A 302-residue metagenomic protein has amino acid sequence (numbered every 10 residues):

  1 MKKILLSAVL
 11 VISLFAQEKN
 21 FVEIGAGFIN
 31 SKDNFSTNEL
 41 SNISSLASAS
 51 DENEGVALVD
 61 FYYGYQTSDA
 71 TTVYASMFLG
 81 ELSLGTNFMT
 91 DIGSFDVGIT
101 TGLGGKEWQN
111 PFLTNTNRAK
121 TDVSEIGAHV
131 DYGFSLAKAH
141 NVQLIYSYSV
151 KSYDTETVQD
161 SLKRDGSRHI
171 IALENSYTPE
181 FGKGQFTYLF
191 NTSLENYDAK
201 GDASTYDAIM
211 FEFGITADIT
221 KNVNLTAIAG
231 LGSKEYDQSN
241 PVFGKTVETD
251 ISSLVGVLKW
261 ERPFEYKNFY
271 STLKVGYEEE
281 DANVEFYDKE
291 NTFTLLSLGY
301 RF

Functional and structural regions predicted by a protein language model:
Q17-A70: Outer-membrane beta-barrel initiation region
F21-G27, Y62, Y74-F78, G98-G102 (+5 more regions): Transmembrane beta-strands of outer-membrane beta-barrel proteins
I29-D33, A70, G80-L82, G104-W108 (+4 more regions): Sequence/structural signature of outer-membrane beta-barrel proteins
L46-A49, L113-K120, E125-G127, D154-G166 (+5 more regions): Extracellular loop and loop/strand-boundary signature of outer-membrane beta-barrel proteins
N53-V59, G80-L84, D122-A128, D165-I171 (+3 more regions): Residues that define the transmembrane beta-barrel architecture of outer-membrane proteins
F61, W260-R262, K274, K289-F302: Outer-membrane beta-barrel "beta-signal"
Y65-T67, F88-I92, Y132-L136, N175-F181 (+3 more regions): Residue-level signature of outer-membrane beta-barrel architecture
D69-V73, I92-V97, L136-L144, E180-Y188 (+2 more regions): Repeated loop/turn-to-beta-strand initiation elements of outer-membrane beta-barrel proteins
